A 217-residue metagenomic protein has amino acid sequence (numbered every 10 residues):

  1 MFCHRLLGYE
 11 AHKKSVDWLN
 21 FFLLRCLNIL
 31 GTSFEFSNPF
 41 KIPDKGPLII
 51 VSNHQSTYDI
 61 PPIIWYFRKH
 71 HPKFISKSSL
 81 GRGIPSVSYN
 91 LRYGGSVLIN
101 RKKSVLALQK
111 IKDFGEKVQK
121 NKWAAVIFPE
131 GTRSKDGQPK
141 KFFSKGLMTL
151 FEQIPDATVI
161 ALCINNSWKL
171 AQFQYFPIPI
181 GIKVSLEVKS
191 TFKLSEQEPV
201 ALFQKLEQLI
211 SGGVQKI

Functional and structural regions predicted by a protein language model:
F2-Y9, K13-V16, D44-K103: Catalytic core of membrane glycerolipid acyltransferases/transacylases, capturing the structured, soluble-facing
S15-C26, L30, N90, G146: Hydrophobic alpha-helical segments of integral membrane proteins, encompassing both true transmembrane helices
L23-L48: A short, well-structured juxtamembrane/interface segment
F36, V97-N100, L194: Short acidic-hydrophobic, aromatic-tinged amphipathic segments that line or gate anion-handling sites
K45-P47, H70, N121-W123, A157-T158: Short coil/turn segments at beta-strand junctions that form active-site/ligand-binding loops
P85-S88, A124-V126, T132-V200: A cross-family acyltransferase "interaction/gating" segment
E196-I217: A cross-taxonomic marker for long C-terminal extensions/tails that follow the last structured domain
